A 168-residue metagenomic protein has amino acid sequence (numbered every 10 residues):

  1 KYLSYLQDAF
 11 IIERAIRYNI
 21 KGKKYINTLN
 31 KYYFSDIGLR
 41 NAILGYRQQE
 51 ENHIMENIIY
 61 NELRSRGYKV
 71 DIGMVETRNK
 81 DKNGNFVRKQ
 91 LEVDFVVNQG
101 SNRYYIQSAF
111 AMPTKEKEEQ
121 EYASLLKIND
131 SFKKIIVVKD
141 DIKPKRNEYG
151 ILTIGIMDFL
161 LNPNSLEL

Functional and structural regions predicted by a protein language model:
K1: Short His-centered aromatic/hydrophobic patch
S4-L168: A cross-kingdom feature that marks ATP-driven nucleic-acid transaction machinery
